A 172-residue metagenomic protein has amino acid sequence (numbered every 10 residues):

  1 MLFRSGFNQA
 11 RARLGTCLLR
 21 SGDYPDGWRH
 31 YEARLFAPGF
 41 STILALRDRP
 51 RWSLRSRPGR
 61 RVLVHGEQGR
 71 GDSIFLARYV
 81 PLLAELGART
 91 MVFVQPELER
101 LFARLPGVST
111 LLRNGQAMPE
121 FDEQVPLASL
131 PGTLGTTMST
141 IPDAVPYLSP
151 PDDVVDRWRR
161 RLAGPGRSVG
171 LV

Functional and structural regions predicted by a protein language model:
M1-V172: Alpha-helical solenoid repeat scaffolds of the TPR/TPR-like class and their adjacent stem/linker regions that mediate
